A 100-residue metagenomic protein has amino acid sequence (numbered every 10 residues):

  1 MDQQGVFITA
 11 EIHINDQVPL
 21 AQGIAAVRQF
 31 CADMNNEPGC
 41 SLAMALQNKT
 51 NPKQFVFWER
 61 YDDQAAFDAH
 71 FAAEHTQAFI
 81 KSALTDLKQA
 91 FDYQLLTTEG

Functional and structural regions predicted by a protein language model:
M1-V6, A45-N51, F79-G100: Glycine-rich beta-strand-turn "strand-cap" elements at beta-sheet edges
G5-F7, Q22, P38-C40: Short, flexible segments with low predicted structural confidence
V6-H13, L42-F71: Short, well-ordered beta-strand segments in beta-rich or mixed alpha/beta enzyme and ligand-binding folds
H13-G23: Short, surface-exposed ligand-recognition loops at beta-strand->loop->(often short) alpha-helix junctions that present
Q29, N35-S41, R60-Q94: An amphipathic, aromatic/His-enriched active-site/gating alpha helix that lines ligand/cofactor pockets
